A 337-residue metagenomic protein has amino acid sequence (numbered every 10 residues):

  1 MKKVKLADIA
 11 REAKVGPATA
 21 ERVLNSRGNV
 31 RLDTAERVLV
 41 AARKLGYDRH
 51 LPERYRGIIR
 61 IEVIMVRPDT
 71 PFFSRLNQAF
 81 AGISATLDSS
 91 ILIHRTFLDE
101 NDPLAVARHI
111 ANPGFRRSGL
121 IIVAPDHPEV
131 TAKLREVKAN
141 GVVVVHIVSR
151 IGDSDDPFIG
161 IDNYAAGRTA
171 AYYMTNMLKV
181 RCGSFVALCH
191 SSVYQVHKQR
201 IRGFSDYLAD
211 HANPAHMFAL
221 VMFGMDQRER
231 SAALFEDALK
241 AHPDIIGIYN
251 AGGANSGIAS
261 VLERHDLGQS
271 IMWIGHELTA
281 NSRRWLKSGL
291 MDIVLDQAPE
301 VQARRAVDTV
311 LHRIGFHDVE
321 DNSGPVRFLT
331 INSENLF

Functional and structural regions predicted by a protein language model:
M1-R54: N-terminal helix-turn-helix DNA-binding module of bacterial transcription factors
A41, L208, A298-F337: Hinge/cleft segment of the Venus flytrap/periplasmic-binding protein
R49-R108: Amphipathic helical "hinge" segments at domain boundaries
V66-P71, H94-A105, D126, G160-T169 (+5 more regions): Hinge/beta->alpha junction and helix N-cap segments in small-molecule ligand-binding domains
A85-S89, N140, L208-H216, A241-P243 (+1 more regions): Short helix-capping segments at alpha-helix termini
L120-K138, F204, M222-N281: Hydrophobic alpha-helical
E129-A165, T279-K287: Flexible loop/hinge segments that line or gate small-molecule binding clefts
R168-S184: A conserved helix-loop-strand patch within extracytoplasmic ligand-binding domains of the periplasmic binding
